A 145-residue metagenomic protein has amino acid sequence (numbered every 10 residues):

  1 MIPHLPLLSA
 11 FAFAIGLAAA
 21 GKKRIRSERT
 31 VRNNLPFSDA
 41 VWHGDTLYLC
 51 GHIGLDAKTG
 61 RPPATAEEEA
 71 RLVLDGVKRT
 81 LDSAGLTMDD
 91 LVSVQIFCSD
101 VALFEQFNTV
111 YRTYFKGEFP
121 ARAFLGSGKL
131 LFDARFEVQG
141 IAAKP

Functional and structural regions predicted by a protein language model:
I2-D75, R79-V92, F97-P145: N-terminal presequence-like segments and the immediate start of the first folded domain
